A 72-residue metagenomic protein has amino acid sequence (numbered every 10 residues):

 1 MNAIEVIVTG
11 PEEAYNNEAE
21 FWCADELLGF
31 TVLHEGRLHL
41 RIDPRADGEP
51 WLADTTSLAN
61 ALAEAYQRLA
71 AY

Functional and structural regions predicted by a protein language model:
M1-Y72: Terminal leader/tail segments of proteins
